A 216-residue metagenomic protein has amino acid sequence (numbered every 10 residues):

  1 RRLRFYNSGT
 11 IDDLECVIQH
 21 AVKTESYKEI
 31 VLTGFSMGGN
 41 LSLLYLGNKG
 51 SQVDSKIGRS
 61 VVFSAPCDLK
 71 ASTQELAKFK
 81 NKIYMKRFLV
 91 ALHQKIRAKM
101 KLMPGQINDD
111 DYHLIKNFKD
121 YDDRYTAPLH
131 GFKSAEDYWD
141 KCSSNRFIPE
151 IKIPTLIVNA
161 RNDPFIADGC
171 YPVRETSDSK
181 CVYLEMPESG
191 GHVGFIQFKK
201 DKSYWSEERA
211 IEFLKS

Functional and structural regions predicted by a protein language model:
R1-F5, I196: Glycine-rich "HGGG/HGxG" loop immediately N-terminal to the catalytic nucleophile of the alpha/beta-hydrolase
R4-E25, L44: Alpha/beta-hydrolase active-site loop
E25, E29-L129: Alpha/beta-hydrolase-fold enzymes
R124-F147: Active-site nucleophile elbow and catalytic-triad environment of alpha/beta-hydrolase enzymes
N145, R161-P164, S189-G191: Acidic beta-to-alpha connecting loop that harbors the catalytic carboxylate
I151, I157-N159, D163: Short beta-strand/loop motif that positions the catalytic acidic residue of the alpha/beta-hydrolase fold
S177-V193: Catalytic histidine neighborhood in serine/cysteine hydrolases with alpha/beta-hydrolase-type architecture
G190-Y204: Catalytic histidine-centered segment of alpha/beta-hydrolase-like enzymes
